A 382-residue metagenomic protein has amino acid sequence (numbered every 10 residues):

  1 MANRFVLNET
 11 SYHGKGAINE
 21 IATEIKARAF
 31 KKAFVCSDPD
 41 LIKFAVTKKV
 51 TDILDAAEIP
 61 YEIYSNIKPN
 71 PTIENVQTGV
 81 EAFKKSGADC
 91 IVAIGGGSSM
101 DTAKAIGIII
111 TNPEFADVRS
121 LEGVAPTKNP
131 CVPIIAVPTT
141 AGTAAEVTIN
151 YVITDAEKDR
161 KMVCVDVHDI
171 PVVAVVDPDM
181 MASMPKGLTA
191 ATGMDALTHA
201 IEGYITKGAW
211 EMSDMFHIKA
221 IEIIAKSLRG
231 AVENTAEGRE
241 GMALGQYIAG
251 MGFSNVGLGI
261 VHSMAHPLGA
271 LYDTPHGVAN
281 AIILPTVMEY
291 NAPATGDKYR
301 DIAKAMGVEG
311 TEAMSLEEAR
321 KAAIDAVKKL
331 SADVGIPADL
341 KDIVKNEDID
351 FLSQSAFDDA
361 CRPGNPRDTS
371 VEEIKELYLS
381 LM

Functional and structural regions predicted by a protein language model:
M1-Y64: An N-terminal, well-structured beta->alpha segment
I18-I21, K43-V46, I73-V76, S99-A103 (+3 more regions): Short glycine/serine/threonine-rich phosphate/pyrophosphate-binding segments that cradle anionic phosphate groups
I42-F115, R229-R239: N-terminal small/polar loop signature for handling phosphorylated ligands or for N-terminal nucleophile
E74-D179: Glycine/threonine-rich beta-strand-loop-alpha-helix active-site module that forms ligand/phosphate-binding
N150-V256: Carboxylate- and glycine-rich phosphate/diphosphate-binding segment that chelates Mg2+/Mn2+
L258-A322: C-terminal catalytic subdomain
Y299, E309-M382: C-terminal charged capping/lid subdomain of soluble metabolic enzymes
